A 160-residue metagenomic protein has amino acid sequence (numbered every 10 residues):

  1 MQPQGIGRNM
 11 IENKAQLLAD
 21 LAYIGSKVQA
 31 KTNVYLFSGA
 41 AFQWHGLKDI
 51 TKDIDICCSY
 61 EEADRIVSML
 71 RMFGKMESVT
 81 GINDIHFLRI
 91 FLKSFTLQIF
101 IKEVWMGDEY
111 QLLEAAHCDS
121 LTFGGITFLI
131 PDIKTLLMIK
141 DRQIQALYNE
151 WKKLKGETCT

Functional and structural regions predicted by a protein language model:
M1-L36, E62, L154-C159: Helical scaffold of the NTase/Pol beta-like nucleotidyltransferase catalytic core
Y23-I54, C58-Y60, R65: Active-site nucleotide-donor binding segment shared across nucleotidyl transfer reactions
S26, G46-K48, R89, L113 (+1 more regions): Short secondary-structure boundary/capping segments
K31-T32, S94, C118, G125: A general structural motif
K52-I54, F95-L97, I126: Change "...and in nucleic-acid phosphodiester-cleaving endonucleases..." to "...and in nucleic-acid processing enzymes
I66-F73: Short amphipathic alpha-helices in soluble, non-transmembrane regions that often serve as interface/regulatory elements
G74-D108: Conserved catalytic core of two-metal-ion nucleotidyltransferases
G107-T160: Catalytic cores of NTP-dependent nucleotidyl/adenyl transfer enzymes across multiple folds
